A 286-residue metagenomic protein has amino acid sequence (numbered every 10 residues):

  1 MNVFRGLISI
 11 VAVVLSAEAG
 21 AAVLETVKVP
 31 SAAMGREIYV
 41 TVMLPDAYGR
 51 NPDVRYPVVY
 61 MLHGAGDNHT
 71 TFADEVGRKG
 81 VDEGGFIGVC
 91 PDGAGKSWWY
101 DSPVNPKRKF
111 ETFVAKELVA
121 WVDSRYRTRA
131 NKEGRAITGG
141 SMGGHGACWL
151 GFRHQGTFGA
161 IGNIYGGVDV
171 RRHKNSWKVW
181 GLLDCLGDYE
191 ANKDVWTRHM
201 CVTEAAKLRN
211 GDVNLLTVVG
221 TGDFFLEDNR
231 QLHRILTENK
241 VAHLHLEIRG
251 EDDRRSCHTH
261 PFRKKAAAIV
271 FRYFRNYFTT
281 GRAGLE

Functional and structural regions predicted by a protein language model:
M1-V3: N-terminal secretory signal peptides that target proteins for export/translocation
G6-S16: Bacterial N-terminal signal peptides
G20-E286: Non-catalytic cap/lid and distal C-terminal segments of serine-dependent acyl enzymes
